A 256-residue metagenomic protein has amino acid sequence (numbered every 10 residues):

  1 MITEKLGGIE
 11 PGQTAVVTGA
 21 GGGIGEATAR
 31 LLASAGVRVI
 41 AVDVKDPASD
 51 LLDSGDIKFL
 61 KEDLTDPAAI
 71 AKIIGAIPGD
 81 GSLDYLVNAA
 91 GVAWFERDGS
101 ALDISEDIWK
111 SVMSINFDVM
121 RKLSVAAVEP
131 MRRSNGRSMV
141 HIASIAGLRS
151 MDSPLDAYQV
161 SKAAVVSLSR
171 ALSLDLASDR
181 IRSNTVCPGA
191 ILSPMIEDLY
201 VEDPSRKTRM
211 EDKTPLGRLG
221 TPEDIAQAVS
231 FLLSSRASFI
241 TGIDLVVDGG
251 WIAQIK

Functional and structural regions predicted by a protein language model:
M1-L6, R149, S230, T241-K256: Short C-terminal tail/terminal secondary-structure segment of NAD(P)H-dependent dehydrogenase/reductase domains
G21-G22: Conserved glycine-rich cofactor-binding loop
A89-R97, G250: Conserved NAD(P)H cofactor-binding loop of Rossmann-fold oxidoreductase domains
R97-A101, S105-K110, R206, M210: Substrate-binding pocket helix/loop in short-chain dehydrogenase/reductase
S124, S161, S169: Active-site helix of classical SDR
E129, L174-S178, S238: Alpha-helical segment proximal to the catalytic Tyr-Lys
S144: Residue(s) in the substrate-gating loop at a strand-loop-helix junction that position the organic substrate next
